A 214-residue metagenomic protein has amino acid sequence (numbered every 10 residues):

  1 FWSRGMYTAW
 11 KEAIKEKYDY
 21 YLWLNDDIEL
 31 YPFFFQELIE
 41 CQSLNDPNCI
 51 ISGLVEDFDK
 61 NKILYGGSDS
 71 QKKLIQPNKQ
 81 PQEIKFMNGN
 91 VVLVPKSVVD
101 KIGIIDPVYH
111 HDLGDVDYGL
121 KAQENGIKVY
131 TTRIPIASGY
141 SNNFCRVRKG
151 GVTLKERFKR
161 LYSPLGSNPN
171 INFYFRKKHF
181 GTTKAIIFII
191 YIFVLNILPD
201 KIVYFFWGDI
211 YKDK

Functional and structural regions predicted by a protein language model:
F1-R4, H111-D112: A short, glycine-/small-residue-rich helix N-cap motif at loop->alpha-helix starts within glycosyltransferase
R4-Y20: Active-site nucleotide-sugar/metal-binding loop of Leloir-type enzymes
Y18-E29: Short beta-strand-to-loop acidic/aromatic patch adjacent to the donor-nucleotide binding site
W23-L24, I51-L54, T132-I134: Short glycine/serine/threonine-enriched helix-capping/active-site loop that flanks the nucleotide-sugar donor pocket
E29-Y65: Conserved donor NDP-sugar-binding/catalytic core segment of glycosyltransferases
L74-V94, R160: A recurrent flexible, glycine/aromatic-enriched loop bordering the glycosyltransferase active site that acts as
V92-V94, V98-G103, V108-P135: A short, conserved alpha-helix in the catalytic core of glycosyltransferases
C145, K149-K214: Non-catalytic, C-terminal membrane-associated alpha-helical segments of glycosyltransferases
